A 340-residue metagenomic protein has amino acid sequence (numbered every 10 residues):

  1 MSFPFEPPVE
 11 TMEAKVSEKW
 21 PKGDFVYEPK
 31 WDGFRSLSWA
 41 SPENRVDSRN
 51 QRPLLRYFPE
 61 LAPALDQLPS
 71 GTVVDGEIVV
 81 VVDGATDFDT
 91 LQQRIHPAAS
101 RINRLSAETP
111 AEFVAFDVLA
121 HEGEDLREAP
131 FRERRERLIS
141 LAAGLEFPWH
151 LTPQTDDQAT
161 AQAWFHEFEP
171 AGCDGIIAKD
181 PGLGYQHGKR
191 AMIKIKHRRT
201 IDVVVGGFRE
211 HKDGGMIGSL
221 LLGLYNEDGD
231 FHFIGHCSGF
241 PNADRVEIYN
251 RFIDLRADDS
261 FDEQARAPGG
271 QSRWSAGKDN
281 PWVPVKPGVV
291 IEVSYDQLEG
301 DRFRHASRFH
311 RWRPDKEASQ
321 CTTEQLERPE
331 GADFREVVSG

Functional and structural regions predicted by a protein language model:
M1-G340: Catalytic cores of nucleic-acid ligases and guanylyltransferases
